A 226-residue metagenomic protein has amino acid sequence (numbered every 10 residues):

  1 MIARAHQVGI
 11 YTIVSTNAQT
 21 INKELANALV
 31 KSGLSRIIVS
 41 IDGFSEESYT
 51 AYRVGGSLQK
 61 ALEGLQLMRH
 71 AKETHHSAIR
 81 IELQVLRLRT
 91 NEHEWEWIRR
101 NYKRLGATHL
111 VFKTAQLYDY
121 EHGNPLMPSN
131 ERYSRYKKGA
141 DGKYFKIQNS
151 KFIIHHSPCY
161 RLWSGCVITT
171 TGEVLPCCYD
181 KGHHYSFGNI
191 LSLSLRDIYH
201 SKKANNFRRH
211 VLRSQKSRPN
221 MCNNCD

Functional and structural regions predicted by a protein language model:
M1-A5: N-terminal active-site wall of soluble small-molecule enzyme domains
V8-Y11, N27-S214: Radical SAM enzyme [4Fe-4S]-AdoMet core and its adjacent flexible, acidic and glycine-rich loops/tails across
A18-Q19: Short beta-strand->alpha-helix junction loop in the catalytic core of nucleotide-activated group-transfer enzymes
K216-D226: Cysteine-cluster motifs in flexible loop/terminal segments that predominantly coordinate metals
